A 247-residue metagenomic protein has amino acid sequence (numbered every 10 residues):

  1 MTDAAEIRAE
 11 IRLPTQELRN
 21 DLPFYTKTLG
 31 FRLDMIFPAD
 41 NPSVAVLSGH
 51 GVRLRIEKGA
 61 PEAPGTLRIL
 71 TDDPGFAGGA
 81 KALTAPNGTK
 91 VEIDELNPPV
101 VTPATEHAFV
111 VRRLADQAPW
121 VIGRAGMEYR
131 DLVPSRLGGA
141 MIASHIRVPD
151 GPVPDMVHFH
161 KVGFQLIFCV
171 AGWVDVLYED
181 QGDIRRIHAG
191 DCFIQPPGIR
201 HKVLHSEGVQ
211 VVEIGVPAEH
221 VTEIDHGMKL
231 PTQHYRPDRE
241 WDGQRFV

Functional and structural regions predicted by a protein language model:
M1-N20, L67-I69, I93-V121, G126 (+2 more regions): N-terminal beta-strand motif that seeds the catalytic metal site of vicinal oxygen chelate
D3-A5, R12-R53, P119-M127, V133-V148 (+2 more regions): Core segments of cupin and vicinal oxygen chelate
I7-E17, A45-V52, K58-T89, L166-V170: Vicinal oxygen chelate
D21-T26, G88, G190-Q195: Conserved active-site tyrosine of GNAT-family acetyltransferases
A82, M156-C169, I184-R185, C192-F193 (+1 more regions): His/acidic/aromatic-lined binding-pocket segments of jelly-roll/cupin-type domains and related regulatory beta-sandwich
L132, Y178-I199, H205: Short acidic-glycine-tyrosine-enriched beta hairpin
I146-P149, F159-V176, I214-P217: Short, conserved beta-strand element in jelly-roll/cupin
H188, P197-E223: Ligand-binding loop in jelly-roll beta-barrel domains
